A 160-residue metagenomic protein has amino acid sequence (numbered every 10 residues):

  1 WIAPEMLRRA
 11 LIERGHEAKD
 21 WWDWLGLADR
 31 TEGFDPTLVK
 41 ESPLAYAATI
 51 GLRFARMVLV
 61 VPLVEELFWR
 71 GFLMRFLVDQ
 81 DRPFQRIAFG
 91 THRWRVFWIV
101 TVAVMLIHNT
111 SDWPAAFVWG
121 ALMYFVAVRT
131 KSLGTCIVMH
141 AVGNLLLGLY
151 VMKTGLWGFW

Functional and structural regions predicted by a protein language model:
W1-E32, R56-R75: Transmembrane alpha-helix/helix-exit interface in multi-pass inner-membrane proteins
D35-W160: Transmembrane helix-loop-helix hairpins at the membrane interface of multi-pass integral membrane proteins
